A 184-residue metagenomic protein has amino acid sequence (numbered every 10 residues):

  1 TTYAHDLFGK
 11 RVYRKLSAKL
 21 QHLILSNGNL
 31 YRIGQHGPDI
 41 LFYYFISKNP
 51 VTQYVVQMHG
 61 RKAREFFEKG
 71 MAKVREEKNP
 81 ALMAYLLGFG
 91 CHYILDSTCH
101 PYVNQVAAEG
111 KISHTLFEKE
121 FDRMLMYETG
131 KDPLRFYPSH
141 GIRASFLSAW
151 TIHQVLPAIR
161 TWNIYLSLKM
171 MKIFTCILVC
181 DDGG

Functional and structural regions predicted by a protein language model:
T1-G184: N-terminal leader/auxiliary helical segments
